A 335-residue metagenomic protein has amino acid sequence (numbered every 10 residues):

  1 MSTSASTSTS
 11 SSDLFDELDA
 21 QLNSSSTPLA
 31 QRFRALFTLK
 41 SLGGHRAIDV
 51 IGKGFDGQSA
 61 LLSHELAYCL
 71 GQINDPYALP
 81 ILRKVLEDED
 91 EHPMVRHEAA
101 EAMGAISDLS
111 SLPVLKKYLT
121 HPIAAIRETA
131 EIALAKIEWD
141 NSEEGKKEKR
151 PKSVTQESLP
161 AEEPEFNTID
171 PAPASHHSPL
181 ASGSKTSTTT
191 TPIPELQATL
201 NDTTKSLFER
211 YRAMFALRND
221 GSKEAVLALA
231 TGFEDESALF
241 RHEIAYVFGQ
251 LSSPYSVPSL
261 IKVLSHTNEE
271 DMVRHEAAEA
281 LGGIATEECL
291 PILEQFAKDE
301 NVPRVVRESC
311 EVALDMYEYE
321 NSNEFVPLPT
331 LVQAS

Functional and structural regions predicted by a protein language model:
M1-S10, L29-G44, K53, S63-D75 (+9 more regions): Structural detector for internal amphipathic alpha-helices that build alpha-solenoid repeat scaffolds
S4-S24, G44-D56, D75-D88, D108-T120 (+6 more regions): Amphipathic alpha-helical scaffolding segments comprising HEAT/armadillo-like alpha-solenoid repeats
S26-P28, Q58-A60, D90-H92, P122-I123 (+4 more regions): Short inter-helical turns and helix N-cap capping residues of alpha-solenoid HEAT/ARM repeat scaffolds
A125-T129, F296: A charged, solvent-exposed segment within the mature domains of Sec-exported extracytoplasmic proteins
S237, R241-I244, Q250-M272: Intrinsically disordered, low-complexity segments enriched in Gly and acidic/Ser/Thr residues that form flexible
